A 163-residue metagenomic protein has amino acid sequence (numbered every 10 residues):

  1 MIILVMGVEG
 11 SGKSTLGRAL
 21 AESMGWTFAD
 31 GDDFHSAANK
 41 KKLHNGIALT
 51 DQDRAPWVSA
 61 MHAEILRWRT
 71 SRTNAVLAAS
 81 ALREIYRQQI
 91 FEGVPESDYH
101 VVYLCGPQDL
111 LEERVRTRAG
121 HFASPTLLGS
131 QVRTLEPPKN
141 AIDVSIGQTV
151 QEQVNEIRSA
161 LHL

Functional and structural regions predicted by a protein language model:
I2: Walker A (P-loop) ATP-phosphate-binding motif of ABC ATPase nucleotide-binding domains
V5: Hydrophobic anchor at the beta1->P-loop junction of P-loop NTPases
E9: The conserved Walker
K13: Conserved lysine of the Walker
R18-M61: Conserved substrate/cofactor phosphate-moiety recognition/catalytic segment in nucleotide-dependent phosphotransferases
Q52-E96, L104: Glycine-rich phosphate-binding loop used to anchor ATP phosphates in small-molecule kinases, encompassing both
V94-R114: Conserved phosphate-donor/acceptor-positioning beta-strand/loop module used by diverse small-molecule
T117-E156: Small-molecule kinase domains that catalyze NTP-dependent phosphoryl transfer to phosphate-bearing small molecules
